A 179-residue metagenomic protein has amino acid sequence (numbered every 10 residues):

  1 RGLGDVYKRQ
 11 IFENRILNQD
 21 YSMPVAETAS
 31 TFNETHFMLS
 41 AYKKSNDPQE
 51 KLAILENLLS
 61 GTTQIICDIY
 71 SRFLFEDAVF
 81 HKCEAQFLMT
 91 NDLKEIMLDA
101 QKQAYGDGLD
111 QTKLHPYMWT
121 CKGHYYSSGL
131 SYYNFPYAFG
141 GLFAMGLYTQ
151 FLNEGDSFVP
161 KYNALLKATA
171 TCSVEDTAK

Functional and structural regions predicted by a protein language model:
G2-Y7: Short, small-residue-biased leader/transition segments that mark boundaries at the very start of proteins
Q10, T35, K43-K44, Q49 (+2 more regions): C-terminal, non-catalytic "cap/extension" segments appended to globular domains
I11-M23, L52-G61, H81-K82, K122-G129: Glycine- and acidic
F12, L17, S30, S60 (+2 more regions): Mixed-charge, polar/low-complexity N-terminal
D20-E50, L58-S60, Q64, G140: Post-HExxH zinc-binding segment in Zn-dependent metallohydrolases
E56, S60-D68, R72, E76: Solvent-exposed, amphipathic alpha-helical "stalk/arm" or coiled-coil-like segments used as scaffolds
